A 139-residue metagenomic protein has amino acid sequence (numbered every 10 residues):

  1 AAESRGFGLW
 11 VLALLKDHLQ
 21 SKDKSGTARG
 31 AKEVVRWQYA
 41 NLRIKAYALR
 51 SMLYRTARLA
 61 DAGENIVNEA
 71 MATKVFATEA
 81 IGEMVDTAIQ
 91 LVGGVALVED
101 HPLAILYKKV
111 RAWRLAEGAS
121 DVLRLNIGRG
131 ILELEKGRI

Functional and structural regions predicted by a protein language model:
A1-I139: Alpha-helical interface subdomain recognition
